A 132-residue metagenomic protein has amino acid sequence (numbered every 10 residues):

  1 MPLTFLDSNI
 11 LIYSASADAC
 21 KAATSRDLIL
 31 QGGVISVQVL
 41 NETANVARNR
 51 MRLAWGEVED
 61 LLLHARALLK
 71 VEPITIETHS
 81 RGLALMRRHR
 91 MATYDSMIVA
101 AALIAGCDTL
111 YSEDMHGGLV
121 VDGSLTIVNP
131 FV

Functional and structural regions predicted by a protein language model:
M1-S36, R50-D60: Short, well-structured N-terminal submotif of metal-dependent ribonuclease cores
L3, A100-V132: Acidic, PIN/NYN-like endoribonuclease modules and their adjacent C-terminal/linker elements
D7-N9, E42, D95, D114: Acidic active-site catalytic centers that drive phospho-/nucleotidyl reactions and related ester hydrolyses
V37-N45: Short, conserved active-site loops that position catalytic residues or coordinate cofactors/metal ions across diverse
A44-K70: Active-site-proximal, substrate-binding regions of enzyme catalytic domains and RNA-binding/basic surfaces
K70-E113: Active-site neighborhoods of divalent-metal-dependent phosphate/nucleic-acid chemistry enzymes
